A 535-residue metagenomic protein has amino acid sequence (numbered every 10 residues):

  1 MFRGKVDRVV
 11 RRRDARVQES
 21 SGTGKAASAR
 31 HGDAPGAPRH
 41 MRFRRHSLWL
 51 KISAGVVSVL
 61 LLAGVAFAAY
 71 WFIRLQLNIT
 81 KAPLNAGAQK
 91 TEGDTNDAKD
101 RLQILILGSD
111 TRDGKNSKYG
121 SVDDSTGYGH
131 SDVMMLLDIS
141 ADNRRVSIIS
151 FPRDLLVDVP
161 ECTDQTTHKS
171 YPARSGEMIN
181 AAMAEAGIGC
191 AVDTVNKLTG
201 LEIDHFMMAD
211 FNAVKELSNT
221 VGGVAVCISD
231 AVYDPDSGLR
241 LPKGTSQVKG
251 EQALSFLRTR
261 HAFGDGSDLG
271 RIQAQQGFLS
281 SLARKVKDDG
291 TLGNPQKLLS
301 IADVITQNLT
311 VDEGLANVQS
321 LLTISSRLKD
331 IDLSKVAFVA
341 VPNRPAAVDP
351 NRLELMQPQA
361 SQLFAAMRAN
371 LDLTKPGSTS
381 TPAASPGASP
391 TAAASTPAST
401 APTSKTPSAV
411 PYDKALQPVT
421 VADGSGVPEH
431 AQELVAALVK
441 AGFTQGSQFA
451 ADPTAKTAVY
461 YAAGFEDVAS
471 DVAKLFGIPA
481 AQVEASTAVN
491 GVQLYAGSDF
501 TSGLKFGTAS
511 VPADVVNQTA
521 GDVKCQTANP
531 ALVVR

Functional and structural regions predicted by a protein language model:
M1-R535: Non-catalytic, solvent-exposed segments at the cell envelope interface
